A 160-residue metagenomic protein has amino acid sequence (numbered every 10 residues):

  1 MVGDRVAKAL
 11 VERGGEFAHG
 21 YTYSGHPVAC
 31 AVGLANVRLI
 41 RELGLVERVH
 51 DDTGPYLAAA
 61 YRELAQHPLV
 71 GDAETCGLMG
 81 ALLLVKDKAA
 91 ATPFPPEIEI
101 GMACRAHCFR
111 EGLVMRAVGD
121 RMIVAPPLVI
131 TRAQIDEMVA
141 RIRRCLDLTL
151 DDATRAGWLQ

Functional and structural regions predicted by a protein language model:
M1-Q160: Conserved N-terminal phosphate-binding loop of PLP-dependent enzymes in the Aspartate aminotransferase
